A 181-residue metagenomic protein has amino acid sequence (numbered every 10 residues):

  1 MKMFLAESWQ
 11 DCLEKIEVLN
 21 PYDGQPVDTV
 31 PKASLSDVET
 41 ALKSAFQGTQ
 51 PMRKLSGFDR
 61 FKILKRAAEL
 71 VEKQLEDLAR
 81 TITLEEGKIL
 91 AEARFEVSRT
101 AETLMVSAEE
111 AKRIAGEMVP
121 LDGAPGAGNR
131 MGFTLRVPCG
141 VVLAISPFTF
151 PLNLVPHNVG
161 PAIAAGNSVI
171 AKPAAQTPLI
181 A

Functional and structural regions predicted by a protein language model:
M1-N129: N-terminal Rossmann-like NAD(P)+-binding subdomain of aldehyde/semialdehyde dehydrogenases
L121-A181: Conserved small-residue-rich beta-alpha loop and adjacent elements that most often cradle the phosphate/pyrophosphate
